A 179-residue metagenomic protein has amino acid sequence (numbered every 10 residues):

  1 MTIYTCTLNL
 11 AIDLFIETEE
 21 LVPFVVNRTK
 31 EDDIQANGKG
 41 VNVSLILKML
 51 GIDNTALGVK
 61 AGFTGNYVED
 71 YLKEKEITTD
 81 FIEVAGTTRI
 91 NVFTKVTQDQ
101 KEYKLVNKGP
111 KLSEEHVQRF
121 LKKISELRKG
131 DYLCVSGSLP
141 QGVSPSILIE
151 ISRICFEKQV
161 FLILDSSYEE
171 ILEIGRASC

Functional and structural regions predicted by a protein language model:
M1, T88-I90: Change "...and in nucleic-acid phosphodiester-cleaving endonucleases..." to "...and in nucleic-acid processing enzymes
M1-F24: Positively charged, low-complexity intrinsically disordered leader regions
C6-L10, V59-G62, V84, T97 (+2 more regions): Cofactor-binding loop segments of dinucleotide-utilizing enzymes, especially the Rossmann-like FAD- and NAD(P)+-binding
N9-A11, T87, K108-P110, S138-Q141: Short glycine-rich anion-binding loops that position phosphate/pyrophosphate groups of nucleotides and phosphorylated
R28-T88: Substrate-binding N-lobe of the ribokinase-like
T94-K129: Conserved phosphate-binding/catalytic loop of the ribokinase/pfkB sugar-kinase fold
Y132-S178: Conserved beta-alpha-beta core of the PfkB/ribokinase-like small-molecule kinase fold
